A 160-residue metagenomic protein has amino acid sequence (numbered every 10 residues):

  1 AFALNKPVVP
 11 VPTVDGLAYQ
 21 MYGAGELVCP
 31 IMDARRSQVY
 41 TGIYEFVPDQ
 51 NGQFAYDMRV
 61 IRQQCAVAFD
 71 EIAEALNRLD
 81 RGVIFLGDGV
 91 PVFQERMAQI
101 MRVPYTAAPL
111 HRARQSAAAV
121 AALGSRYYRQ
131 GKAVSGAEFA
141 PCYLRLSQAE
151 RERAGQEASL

Functional and structural regions predicted by a protein language model:
A1-K6: DPxDG-like acidic metal-binding loop motif
P7-R114, R129, Y143, R153: Surface "functional belts" at beta-alpha junctions
T106-L160: Acyltransferase
